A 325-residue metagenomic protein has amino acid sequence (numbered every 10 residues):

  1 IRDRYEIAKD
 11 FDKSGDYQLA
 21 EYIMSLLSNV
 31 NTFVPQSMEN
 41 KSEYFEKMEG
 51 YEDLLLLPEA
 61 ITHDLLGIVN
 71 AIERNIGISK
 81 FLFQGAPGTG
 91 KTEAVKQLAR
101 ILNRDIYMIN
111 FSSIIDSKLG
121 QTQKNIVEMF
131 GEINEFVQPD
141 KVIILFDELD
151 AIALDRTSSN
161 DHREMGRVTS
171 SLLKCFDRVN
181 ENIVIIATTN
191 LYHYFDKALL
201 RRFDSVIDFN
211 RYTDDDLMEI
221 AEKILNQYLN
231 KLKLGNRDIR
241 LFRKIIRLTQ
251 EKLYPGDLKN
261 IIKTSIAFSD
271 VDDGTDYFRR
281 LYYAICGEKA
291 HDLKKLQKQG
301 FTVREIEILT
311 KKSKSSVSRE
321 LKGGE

Functional and structural regions predicted by a protein language model:
I1-L55, E222-E325: C-terminal alpha-helical "lid" subdomain
D3, K41-F81: Pre-Walker A (pre-P-loop) alpha-helix and adjacent loop at the N terminus of AAA/AAA+ ATPase modules, a conserved
N70-I72, Q121-L145, G166-R178: Conserved alpha-helical scaffold flanking the Walker A/P-loop in AAA+ ATPase domains
S79-I109, E128-E135: Walker A/P-loop
M108-S117: A short hydrophobic beta-strand->loop->alpha-helix junction that borders the nucleotide-binding pocket of P-loop NTPases
D147-I186, K197-R201, S205-N210: Conserved catalytic/switch belt of AAA+ P-loop NTPases
N190-L191: Conserved H-loop
S205-A221: Conserved AAA+ ATPase "SRH/arginine-finger" region at the nucleotide-binding site
